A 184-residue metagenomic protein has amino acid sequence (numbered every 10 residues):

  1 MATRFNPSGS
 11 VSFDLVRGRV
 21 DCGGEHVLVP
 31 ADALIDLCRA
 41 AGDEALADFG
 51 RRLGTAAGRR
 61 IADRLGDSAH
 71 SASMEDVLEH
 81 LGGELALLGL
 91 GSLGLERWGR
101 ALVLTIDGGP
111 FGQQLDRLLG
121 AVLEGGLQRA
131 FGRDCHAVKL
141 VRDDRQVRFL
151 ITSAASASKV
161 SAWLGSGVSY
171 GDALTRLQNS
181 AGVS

Functional and structural regions predicted by a protein language model:
M1-L118, H136, L140-L150, A154-S184: N-terminal accessory segment detector
L118-G132: Short, non-transmembrane amphipathic alpha-helical segments
